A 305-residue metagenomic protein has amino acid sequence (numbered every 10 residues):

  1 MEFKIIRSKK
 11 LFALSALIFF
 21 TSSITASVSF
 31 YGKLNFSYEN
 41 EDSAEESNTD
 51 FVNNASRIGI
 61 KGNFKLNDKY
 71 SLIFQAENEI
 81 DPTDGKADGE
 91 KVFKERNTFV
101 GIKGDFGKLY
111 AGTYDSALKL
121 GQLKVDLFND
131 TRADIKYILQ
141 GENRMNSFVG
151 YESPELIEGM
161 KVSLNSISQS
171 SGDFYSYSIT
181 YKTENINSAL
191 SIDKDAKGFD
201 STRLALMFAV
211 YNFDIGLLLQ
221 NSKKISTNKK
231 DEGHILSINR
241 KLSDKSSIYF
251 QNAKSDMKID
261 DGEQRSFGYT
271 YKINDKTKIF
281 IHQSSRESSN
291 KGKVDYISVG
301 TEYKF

Functional and structural regions predicted by a protein language model:
M1-S29, N67: Cleavable N-terminal export/targeting peptides
S22, G59-L66, G104-K108, S153-I157 (+7 more regions): Outer-membrane beta-barrel proteins
S27-E39, S47-D173, T180-K182, N187: Outer membrane beta-barrel
V28-F36, D68, L72-A76, L109 (+10 more regions): Transmembrane beta-strands of outer-membrane beta-barrel proteins
F36-D42, N78-P82, D115-A117, S166-S170 (+7 more regions): Transmembrane beta-strands of outer-membrane beta-barrel pores
G59-K61, F99-G101, G150-E152, S178-T180 (+5 more regions): Outer-membrane beta-barrel architecture
V149, Y271-D275, K293-F305: Outer-membrane beta-barrel "beta-signal"
F174-S266: Detector for outer-membrane/organellar transmembrane beta-barrel domains, recognizing the amphipathic beta-strand
